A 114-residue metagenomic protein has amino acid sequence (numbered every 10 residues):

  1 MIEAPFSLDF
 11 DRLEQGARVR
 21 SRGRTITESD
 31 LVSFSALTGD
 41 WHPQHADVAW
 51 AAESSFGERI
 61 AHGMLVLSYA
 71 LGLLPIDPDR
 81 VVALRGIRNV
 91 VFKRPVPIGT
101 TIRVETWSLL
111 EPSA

Functional and structural regions predicted by a protein language model:
M1-A61: Catalytic strand-loop segment that frames the active site of acyl-thioester-processing enzymes
M1-Q15, R20, F92, V96-A114: HotDog/MaoC-like acyl-thioester-processing domains
A52-E111: Hydrophobic beta-strand-centered segment that forms part of the acyl-chain substrate-binding groove
